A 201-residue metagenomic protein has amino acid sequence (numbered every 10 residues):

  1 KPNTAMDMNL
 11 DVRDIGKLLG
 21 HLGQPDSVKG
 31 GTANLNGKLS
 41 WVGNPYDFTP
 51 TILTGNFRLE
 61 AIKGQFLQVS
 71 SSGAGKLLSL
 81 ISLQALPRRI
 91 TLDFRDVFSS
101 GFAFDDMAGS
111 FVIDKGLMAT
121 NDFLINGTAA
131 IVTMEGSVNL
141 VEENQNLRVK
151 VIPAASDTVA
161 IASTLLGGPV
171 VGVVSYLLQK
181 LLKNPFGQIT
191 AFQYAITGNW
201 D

Functional and structural regions predicted by a protein language model:
K1-T197: Small-residue helix/turn framework positions
